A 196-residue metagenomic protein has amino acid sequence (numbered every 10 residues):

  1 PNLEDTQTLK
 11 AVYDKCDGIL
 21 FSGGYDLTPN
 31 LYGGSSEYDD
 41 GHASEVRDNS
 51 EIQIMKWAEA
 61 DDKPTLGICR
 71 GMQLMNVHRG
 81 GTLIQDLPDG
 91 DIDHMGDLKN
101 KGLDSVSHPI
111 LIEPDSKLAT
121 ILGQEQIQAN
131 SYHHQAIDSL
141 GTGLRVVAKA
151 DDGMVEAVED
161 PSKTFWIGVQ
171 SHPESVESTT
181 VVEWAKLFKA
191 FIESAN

Functional and structural regions predicted by a protein language model:
P1-D17, F21, S44-D61, P88-N196: Amide-donor transfer/coupling interface in amidating biosynthetic enzymes
G24-L27: Short glycine-rich anion-binding loops that position phosphate/pyrophosphate groups of nucleotides and phosphorylated
P29-Y38, H42-V46, T180: Glycine/threonine-rich flexible loop motifs
C69: Conserved G/P- and acidic residue-centered "switch" motifs that form tight phosphate/ATP-binding loops in soluble
M72-V77: Hydrophobic, aromatic-enriched interface-forming segments
